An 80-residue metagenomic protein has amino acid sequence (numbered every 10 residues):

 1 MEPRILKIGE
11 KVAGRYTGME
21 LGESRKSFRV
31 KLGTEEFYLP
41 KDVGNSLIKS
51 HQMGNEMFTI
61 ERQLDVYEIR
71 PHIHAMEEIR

Functional and structural regions predicted by a protein language model:
M1-E2: Glycine-rich short-loop/terminal segments
I5-S24: Structural detector for short beta-strands of small beta-barrel domains
G14, T34, N45-K49, E78-I79: Extended intrinsically disordered terminal tails
E23-K31: Short aromatic-glycine-enriched beta-strand elements
E36-K41: A short macromolecule-binding patch
V43-E61: Short nucleic-acid-contacting surface segments enriched for D/E, G, S/T with interspersed K/R
E61-R80: OB-fold/S1-family single-stranded nucleic acid-binding modules
